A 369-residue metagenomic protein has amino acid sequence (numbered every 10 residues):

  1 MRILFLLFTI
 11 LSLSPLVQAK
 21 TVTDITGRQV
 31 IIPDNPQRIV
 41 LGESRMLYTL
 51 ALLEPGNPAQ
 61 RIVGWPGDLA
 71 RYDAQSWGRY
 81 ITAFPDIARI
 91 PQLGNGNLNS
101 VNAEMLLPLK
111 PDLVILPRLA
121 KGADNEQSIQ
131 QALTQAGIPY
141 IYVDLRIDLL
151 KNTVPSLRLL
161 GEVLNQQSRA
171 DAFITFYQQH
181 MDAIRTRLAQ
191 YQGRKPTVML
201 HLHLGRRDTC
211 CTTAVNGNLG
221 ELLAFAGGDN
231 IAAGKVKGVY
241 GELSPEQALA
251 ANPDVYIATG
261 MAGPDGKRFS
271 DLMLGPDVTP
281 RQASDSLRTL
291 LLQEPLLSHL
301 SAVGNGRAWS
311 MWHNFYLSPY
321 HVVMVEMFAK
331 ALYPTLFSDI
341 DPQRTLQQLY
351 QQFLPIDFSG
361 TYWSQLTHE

Functional and structural regions predicted by a protein language model:
L4-S14: Bacterial N-terminal signal peptides
Q18-E369: N-terminal ligand-binding lobe of clamshell/alpha-beta domains
